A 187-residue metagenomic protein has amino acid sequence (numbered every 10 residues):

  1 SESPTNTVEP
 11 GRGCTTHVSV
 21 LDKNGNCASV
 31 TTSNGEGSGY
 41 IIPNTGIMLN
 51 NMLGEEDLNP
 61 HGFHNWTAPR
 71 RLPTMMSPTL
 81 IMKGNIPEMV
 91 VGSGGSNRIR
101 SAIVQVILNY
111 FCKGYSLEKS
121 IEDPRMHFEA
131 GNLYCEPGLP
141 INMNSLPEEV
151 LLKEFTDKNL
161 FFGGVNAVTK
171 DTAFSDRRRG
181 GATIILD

Functional and structural regions predicted by a protein language model:
S1-S33, N44, E149-L152: Internal maturation/activation junctions in enzymes
G13, I42-N44, P73-M76, F128 (+1 more regions): Short, solvent-exposed loop/turn segments at the edges of secondary structure
V20-D22, S29-N34, N51-L53, G84 (+5 more regions): Active-site proximal loops enriched in glycine and acidic residues that flank catalytic Cys/His/Asp and coordinate
L21, N26-M89, K113, L117: Active-site rim segments in enzyme catalytic domains, especially the processed small/beta chain of N-terminal
N24-N26, P69-R71, I103, C112-L160: Extended C-terminal subregions enriched in glycine
N34-E56, N97, I107-Y110, E122-E129 (+1 more regions): Active/binding-pocket-proximal capping segment
S93-Y115: Alpha-helical support elements that line or immediately flank enzyme active sites and cofactor-binding pockets
K153-L160, G164, K170-D187: Intein/HINT protein-splicing elements and their conserved insertion hotspots or analogous self-processing inserts
